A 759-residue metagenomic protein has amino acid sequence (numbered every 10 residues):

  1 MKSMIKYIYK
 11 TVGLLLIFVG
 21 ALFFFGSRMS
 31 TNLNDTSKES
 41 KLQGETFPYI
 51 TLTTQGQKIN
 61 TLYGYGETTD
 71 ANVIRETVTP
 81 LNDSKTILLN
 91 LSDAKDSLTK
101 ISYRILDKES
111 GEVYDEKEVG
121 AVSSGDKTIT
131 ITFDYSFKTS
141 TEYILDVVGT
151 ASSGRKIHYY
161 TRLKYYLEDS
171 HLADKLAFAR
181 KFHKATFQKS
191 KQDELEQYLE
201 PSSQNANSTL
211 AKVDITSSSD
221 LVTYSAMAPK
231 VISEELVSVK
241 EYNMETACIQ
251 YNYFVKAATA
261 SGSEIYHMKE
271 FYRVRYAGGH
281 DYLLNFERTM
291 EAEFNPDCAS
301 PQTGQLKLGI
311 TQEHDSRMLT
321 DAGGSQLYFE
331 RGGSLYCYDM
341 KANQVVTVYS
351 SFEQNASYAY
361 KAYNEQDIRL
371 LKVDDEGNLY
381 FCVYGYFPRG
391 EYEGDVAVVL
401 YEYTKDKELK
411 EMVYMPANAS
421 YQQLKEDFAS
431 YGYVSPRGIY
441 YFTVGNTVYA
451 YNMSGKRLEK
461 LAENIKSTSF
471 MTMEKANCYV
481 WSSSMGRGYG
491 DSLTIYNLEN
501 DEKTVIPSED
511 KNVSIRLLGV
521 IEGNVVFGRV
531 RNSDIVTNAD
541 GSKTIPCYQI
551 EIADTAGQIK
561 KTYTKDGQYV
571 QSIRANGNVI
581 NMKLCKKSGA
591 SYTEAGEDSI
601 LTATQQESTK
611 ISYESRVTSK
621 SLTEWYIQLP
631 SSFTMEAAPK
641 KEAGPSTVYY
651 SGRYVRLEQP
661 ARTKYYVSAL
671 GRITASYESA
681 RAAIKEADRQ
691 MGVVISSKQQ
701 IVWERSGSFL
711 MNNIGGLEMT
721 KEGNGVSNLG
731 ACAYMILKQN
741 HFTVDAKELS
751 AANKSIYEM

Functional and structural regions predicted by a protein language model:
M1-I17: N-terminal Sec-pathway targeting helices
L14-L33, N72-L88, L98-D107, G111-E118 (+5 more regions): Surface-exposed, charged secondary-structure patches
S40-K108, E112, E142-M227, P301-V345 (+13 more regions): Core segments of small alpha/beta cavity-forming domains
D115-E118, F286, V345-Q354, L409-A417 (+3 more regions): Beta-propeller fold detector
E245-L283, E287, A292-E293: Exposed beta-sheet edge and beta->alpha loop/turn motif
M340-N343, T404-D406, N452-K456, N497-D501 (+1 more regions): Short loop/turn segments that connect beta-strands within beta-propeller blades
D491-N497, E502-V579, G589-S591, E597-T647: Extended, charge-rich low-complexity regions and/or helical-solenoid scaffolds
I714-E758: Active-site nucleophile-adjacent alpha helix/oxyanion-hole segment immediately C-terminal to the catalytic cysteine
